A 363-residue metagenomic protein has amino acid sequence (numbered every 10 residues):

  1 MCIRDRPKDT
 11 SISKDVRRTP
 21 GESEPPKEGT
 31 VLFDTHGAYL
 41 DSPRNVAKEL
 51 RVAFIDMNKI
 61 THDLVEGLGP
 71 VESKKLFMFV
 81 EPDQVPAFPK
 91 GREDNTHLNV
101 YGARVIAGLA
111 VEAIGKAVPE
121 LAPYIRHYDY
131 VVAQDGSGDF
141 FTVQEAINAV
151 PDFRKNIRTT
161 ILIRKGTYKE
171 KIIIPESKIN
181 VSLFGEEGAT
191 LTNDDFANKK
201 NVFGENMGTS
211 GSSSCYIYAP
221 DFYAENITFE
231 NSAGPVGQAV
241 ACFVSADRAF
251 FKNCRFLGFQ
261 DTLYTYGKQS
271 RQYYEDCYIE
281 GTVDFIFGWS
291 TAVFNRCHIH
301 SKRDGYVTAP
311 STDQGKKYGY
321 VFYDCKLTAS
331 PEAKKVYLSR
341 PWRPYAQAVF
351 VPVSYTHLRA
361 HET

Functional and structural regions predicted by a protein language model:
M1-D5, T356-T363: Conserved small/polar residues in nucleotide/adenosyl-binding loops
D9-H127: Catalytic His-Asp segment of secreted/periplasmic serine-dependent ester chemistry enzymes
Y130-L162: Acidic Gly/Asp/Thr-rich repetitive segments characteristic of extracellular carbohydrate-active and adhesion proteins
Q134-G136, F141, R154-K155, I179-Q238: Right-handed parallel beta-helix/beta-spiral solenoid domain characteristic of secreted/periplasmic
F141, I161, I172, V181 (+9 more regions): Solenoid scaffold repeats with emphasis on beta-solenoid/beta-helix
V143-D152, K169-S177, Y266-K268, F287-S290: Short, T/G/N/S-enriched strand-turn elements that build extracellular solenoid repeat scaffolds
T167, E187, T228, R255 (+4 more regions): A structural signal for beta-strand register positions
G208, C215-R303: Right-handed parallel beta-helix
